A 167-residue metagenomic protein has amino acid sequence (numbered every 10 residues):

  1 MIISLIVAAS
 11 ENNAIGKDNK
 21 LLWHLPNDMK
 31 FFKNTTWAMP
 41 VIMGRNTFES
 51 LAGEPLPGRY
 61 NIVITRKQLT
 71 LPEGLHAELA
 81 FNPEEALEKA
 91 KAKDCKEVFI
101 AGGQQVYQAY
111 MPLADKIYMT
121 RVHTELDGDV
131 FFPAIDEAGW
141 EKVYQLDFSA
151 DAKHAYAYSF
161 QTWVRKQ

Functional and structural regions predicted by a protein language model:
M1-Q167: Enzymes that bind and transform nitrogen-containing heteroaromatic metabolites
